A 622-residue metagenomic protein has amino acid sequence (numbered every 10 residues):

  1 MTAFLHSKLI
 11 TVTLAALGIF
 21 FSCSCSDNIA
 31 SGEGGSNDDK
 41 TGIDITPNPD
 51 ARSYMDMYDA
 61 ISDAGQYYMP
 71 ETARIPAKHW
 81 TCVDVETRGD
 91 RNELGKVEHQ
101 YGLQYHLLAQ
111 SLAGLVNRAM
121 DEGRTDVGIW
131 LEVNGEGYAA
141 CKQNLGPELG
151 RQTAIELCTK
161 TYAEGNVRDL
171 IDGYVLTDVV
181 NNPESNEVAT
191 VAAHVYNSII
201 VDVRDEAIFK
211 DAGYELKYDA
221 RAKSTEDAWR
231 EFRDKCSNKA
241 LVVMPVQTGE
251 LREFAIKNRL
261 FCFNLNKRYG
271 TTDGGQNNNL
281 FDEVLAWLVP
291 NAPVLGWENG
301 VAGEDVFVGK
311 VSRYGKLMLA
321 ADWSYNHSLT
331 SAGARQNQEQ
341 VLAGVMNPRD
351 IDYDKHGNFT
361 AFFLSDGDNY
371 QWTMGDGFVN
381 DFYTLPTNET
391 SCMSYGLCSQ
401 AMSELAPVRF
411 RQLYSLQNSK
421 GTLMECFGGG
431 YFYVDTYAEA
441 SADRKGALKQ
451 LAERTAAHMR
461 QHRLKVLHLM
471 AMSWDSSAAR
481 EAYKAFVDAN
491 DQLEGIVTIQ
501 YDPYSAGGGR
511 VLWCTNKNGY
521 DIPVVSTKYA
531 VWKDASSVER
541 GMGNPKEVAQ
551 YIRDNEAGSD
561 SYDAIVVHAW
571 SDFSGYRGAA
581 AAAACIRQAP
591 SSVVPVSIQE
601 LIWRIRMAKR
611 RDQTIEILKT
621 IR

Functional and structural regions predicted by a protein language model:
M1-T11: Bacterial N-terminal signal peptides that target proteins for export
T11-L17: Sec-dependent N-terminal signal peptides
G18-T46: Bacterial Sec-dependent N-terminal signal peptides
G42-A332: Preference for solvent-exposed, low-hydrophobicity sequence contexts
G128-E132, T177-E187, V191-Q247, L397-A478: Metal-dependent polysaccharide deacetylase catalytic core of the NodB/CE4 family, i.e., the active-site-bearing domain
E184-S198, E304-K316, R409-Y414, E481-F486 (+2 more regions): Short, aromatic/basic amphipathic alpha-helical patches
L288, T360, S365-M374, N380-T390 (+3 more regions): Catalytic grooves of carbohydrate-active enzymes
Y325-L413: Active-site beta->alpha N-cap acidic-glycine motif
